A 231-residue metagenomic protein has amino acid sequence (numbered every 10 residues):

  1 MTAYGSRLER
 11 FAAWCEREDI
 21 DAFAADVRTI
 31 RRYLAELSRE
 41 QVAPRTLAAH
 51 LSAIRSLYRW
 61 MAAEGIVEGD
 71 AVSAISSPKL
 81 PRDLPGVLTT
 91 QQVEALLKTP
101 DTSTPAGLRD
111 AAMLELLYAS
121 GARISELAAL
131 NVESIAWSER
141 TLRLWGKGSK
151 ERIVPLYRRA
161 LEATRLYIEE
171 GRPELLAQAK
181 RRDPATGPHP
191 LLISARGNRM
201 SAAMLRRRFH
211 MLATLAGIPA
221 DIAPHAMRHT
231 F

Functional and structural regions predicted by a protein language model:
M1-F231: Conserved catalytic core of the tyrosine transesterase superfamily
